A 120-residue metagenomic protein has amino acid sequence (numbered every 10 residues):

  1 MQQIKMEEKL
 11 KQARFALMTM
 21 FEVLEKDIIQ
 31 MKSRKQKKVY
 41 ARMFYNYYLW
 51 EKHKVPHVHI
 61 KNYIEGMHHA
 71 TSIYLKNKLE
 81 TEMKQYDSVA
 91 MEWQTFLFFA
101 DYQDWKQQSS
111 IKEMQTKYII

Functional and structural regions predicted by a protein language model:
M1-E8: Solvent-exposed, charged helical/coil patches that constitute nucleic-acid or partner-interaction surfaces
K9, A13, A41-R42: N-terminal positioning helix adjacent to the helix-turn-helix/winged-helix DNA-binding module
M18-R42, M67: Short, Lys/Arg-enriched anionic-surface-contact patches
V39-V55: Short, amphipathic alpha-helical "recognition" segments used to contact nucleic acids or chromatin
W50, L75-K76, M83: DNA major-groove recognition helix of helix-turn-helix
P56-V58, N62-L75: Short, basic interhelical loop/turn and adjoining N-cap of the next helix at nucleic-acid- or acidic-partner-contacting
M83-S110: Short Lys/Arg-enriched helix C-cap and helix-to-coil transition segments that create basic nucleic-acid-contact patches
E113-I120: Helix-turn-helix/homeodomain-like alpha-helical modules used for DNA recognition and transcription-factor dimerization
